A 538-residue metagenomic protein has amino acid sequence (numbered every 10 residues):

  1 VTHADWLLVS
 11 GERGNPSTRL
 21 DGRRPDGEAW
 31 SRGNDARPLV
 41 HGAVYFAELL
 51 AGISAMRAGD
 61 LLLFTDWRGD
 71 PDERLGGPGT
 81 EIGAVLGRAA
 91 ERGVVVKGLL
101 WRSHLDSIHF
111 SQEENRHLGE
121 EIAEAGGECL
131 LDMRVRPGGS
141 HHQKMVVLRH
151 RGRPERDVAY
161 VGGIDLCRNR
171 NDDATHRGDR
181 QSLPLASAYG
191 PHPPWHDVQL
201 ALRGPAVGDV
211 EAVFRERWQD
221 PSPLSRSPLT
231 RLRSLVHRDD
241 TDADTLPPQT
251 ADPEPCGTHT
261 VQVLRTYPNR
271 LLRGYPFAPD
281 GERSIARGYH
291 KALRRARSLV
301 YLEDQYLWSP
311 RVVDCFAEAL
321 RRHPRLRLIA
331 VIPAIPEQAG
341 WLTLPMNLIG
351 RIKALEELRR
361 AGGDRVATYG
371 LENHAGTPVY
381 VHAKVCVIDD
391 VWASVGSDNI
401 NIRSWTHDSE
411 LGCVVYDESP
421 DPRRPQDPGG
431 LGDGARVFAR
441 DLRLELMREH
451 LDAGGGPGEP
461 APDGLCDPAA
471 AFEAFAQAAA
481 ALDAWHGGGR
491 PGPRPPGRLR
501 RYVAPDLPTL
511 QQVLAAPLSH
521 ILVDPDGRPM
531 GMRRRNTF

Functional and structural regions predicted by a protein language model:
T2-F538: Charged, low-complexity intrinsically disordered terminal segments
